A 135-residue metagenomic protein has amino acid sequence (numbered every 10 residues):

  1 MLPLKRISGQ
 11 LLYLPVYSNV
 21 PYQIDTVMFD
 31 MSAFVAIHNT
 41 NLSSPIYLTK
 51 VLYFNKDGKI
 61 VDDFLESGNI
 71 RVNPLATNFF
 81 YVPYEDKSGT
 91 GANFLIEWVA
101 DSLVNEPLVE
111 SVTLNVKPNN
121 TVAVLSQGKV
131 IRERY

Functional and structural regions predicted by a protein language model:
M1-T26, N119-Y135: Transition segment at domain starts
V27-F34: Short, solvent-exposed loop/turn segments enriched in Ser/Thr/Gly
I37, L52-Y53: Hydrophobic beta-strand positions
I37-S44: Asparagine-centered strand-capping/turn motif at beta-strand->loop junctions
S44-V51, D62-F64, E106-E110: Short, hydrophobic/aromatic beta-strand segments
N55-L95: Intrinsically disordered, low-complexity Pro/Gly/Ser/Thr-rich segments with frequent PxxP/GP/PP motifs and embedded
E85-Y135: Terminal connector regions
